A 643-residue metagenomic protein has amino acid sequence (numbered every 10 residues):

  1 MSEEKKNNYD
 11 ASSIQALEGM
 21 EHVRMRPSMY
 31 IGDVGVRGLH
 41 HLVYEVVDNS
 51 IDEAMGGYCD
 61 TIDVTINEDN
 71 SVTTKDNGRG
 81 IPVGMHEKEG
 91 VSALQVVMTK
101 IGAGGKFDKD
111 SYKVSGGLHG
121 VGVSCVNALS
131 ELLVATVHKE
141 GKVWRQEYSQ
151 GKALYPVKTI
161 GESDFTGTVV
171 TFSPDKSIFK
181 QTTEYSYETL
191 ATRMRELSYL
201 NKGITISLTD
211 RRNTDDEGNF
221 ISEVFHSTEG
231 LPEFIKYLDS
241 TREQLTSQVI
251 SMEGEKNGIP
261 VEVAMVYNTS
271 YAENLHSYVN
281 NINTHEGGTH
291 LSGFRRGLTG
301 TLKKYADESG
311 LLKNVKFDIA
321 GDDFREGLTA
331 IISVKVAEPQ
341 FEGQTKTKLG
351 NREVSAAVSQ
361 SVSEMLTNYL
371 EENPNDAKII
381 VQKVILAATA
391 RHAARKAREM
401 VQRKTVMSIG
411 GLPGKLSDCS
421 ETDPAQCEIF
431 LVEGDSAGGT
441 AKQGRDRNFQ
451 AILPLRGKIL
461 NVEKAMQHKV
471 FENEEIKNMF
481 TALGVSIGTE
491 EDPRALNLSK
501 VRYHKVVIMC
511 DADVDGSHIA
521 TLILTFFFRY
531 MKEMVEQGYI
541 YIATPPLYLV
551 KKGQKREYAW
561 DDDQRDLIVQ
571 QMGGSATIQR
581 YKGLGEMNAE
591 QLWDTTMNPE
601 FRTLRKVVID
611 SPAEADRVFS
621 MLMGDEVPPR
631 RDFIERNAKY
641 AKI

Functional and structural regions predicted by a protein language model:
M1-S13, M20, Y44, D52-A54 (+13 more regions): GHKL-family ATPase ATP-binding module
M25-Y44: Conserved short strand/loop->alpha-helix "switch" segment adjacent to the catalytic nucleotide/phosphoryl-transfer site
D52-E53, G80-I81, V514-D515: Residues immediately C-terminal
G56-Y58, V83-H86, K442, I519: Conserved ATPase-coupling elements of RecA-like P-loop NTPase cores
I81-A103: Short conserved segment of the HATPase_c
T389-S408, D423-E428, G439, Q443-R445 (+2 more regions): C-terminal interaction appendages of subunits in large macromolecular complexes
